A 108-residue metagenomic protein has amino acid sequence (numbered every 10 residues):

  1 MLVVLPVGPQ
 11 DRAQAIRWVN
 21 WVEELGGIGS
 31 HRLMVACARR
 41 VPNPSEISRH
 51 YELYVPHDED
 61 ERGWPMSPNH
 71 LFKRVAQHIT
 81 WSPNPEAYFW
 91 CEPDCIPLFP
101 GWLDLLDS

Functional and structural regions predicted by a protein language model:
M1-L2, L25-V35, Y51: Short loop->beta transition adjacent to catalytic acidic/histidine clusters or analogous donor-positioning motifs
L2-D11: A conserved hydrophobic helix/loop-capping motif in glycosyltransferases and polysaccharide synthases
Q10-G26: Short, well-formed alpha-helical segments that are part of the catalytic scaffolds of diverse glycosyltransferases
R12-Q14, V41-P44, I96-P100: Short catalytic/ligand-binding loop motif for oxyanion handling, primarily in non-cytosolic enzymes, centered on
R17-W21, E46, W102-L105: A short acidic, amphipathic alpha-helical/loop segment
V35-A87: Active-site-proximal specificity loops/subdomain of glycosyltransferases
P68, C95-S108: Conserved catalytic core of nucleotide-sugar-dependent glycosyltransferases
N84-I96: Short beta-strand-to-loop acidic/aromatic patch adjacent to the donor-nucleotide binding site
